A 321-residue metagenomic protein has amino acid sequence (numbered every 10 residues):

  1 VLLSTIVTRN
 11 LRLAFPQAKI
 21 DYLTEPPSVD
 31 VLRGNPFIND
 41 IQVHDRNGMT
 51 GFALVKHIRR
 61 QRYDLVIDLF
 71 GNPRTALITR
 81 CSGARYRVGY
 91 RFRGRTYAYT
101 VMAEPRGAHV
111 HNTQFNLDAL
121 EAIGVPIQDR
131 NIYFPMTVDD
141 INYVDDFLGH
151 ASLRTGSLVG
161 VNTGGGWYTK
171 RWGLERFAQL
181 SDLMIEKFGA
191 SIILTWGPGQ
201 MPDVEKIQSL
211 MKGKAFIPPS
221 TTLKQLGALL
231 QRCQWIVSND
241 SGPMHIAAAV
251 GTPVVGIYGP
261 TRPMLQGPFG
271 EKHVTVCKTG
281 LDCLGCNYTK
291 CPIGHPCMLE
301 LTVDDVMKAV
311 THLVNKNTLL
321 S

Functional and structural regions predicted by a protein language model:
V1-S321: Catalytic machinery of carbohydrate-active enzymes, primarily nucleotide-sugar-dependent glycosyltransferases
